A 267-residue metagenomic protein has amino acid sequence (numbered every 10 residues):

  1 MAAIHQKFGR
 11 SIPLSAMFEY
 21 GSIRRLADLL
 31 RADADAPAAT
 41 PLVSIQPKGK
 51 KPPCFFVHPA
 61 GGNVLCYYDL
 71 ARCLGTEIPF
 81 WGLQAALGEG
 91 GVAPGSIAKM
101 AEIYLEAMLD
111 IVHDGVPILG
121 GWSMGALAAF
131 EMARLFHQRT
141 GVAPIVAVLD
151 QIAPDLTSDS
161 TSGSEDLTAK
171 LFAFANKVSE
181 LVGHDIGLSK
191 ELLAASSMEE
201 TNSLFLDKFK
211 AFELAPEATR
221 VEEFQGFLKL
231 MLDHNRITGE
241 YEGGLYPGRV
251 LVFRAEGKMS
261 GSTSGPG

Functional and structural regions predicted by a protein language model:
M1-G21: Phosphopantetheinylated carrier protein domains
R24-G267: A hydrolase-biased, glycine/serine/histidine/acidic-enriched motif that marks catalytic-domain neighborhoods in diverse
